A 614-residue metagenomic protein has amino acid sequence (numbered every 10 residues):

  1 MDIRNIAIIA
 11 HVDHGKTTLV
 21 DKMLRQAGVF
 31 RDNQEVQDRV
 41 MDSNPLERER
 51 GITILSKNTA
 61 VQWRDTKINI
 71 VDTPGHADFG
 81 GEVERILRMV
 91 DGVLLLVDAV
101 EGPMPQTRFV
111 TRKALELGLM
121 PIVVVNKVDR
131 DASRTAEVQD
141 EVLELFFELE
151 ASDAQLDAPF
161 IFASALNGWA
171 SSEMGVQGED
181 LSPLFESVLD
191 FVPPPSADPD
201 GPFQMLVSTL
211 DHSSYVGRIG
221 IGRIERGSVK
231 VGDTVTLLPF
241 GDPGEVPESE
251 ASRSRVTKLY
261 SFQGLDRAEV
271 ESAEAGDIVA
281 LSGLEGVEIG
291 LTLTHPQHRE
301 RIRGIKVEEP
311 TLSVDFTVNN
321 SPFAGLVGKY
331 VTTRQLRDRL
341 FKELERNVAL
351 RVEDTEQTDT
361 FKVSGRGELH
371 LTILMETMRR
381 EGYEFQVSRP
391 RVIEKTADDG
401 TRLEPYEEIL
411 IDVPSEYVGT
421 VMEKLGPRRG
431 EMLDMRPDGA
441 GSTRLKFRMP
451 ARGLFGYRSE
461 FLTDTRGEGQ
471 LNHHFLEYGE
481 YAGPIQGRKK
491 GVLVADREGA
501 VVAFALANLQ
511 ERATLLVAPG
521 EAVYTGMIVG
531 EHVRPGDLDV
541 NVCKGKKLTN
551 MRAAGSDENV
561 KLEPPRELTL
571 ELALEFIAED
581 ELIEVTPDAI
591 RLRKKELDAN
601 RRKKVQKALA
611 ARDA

Functional and structural regions predicted by a protein language model:
M1-V97, E101, E141, L210-S213: P-loop NTPase switch module centered on the Walker A-proximal segment
I3-T18, P103-R112, G118-M120, V128 (+11 more regions): Conserved structured catalytic cores and adjacent interaction surfaces of nucleotide-binding/hydrolyzing enzymes
D13, L19, G51, I70-D72 (+17 more regions): Residue-level signature of catalytic and energy-coupling elements of molecular machines, predominantly ATP/GTP-dependent
E35-D38, L149-A163, P195-L206, E245-Y260 (+8 more regions): Interdomain boundary/hinge elements
M120, R130-P193: Canonical P-loop GTPase G-domain recognition
Q204-V314, A324-L326, K490, R497-T549 (+2 more regions): Conserved nucleotide-binding/hydrolysis modules and their immediate coupling elements across P-loop/ASCE NTPase motors
F262, R267-V270, L403, M449 (+3 more regions): Long insertion/accessory domains within large nucleic-acid-processing enzymes
S321-L344, E563: A short, contiguous, amphipathic alpha-helix enriched in charged residues
